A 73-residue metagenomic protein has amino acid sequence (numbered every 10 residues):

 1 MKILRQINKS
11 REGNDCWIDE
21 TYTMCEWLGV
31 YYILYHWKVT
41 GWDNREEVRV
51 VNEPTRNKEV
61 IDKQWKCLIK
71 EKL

Functional and structural regions predicted by a protein language model:
M1-K2, I69-L73: Short intrinsically disordered terminal tails
L4-Q6: N-terminal export/targeting and maturation segments
N8-K63: Acidic, low-complexity, intrinsically disordered interaction modules
